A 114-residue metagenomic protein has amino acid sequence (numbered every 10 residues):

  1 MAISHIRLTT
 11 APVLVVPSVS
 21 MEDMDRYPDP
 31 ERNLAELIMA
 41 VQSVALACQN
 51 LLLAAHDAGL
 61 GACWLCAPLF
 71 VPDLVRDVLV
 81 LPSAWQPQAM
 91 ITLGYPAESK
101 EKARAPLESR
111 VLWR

Functional and structural regions predicted by a protein language model:
M1-S43: Glycine/small-residue-rich phosphate/adenosyl-binding loop
P12-V16, A62-C63, A89: Structural motif
V19, A67-P68, Y95: Short secondary-structure boundary segments
M39, A58-D73: GST superfamily/GST-like fold recognition
N50-L51: Aromatic/hydrophobic pocket-lining residues that form π-stacking "cages" and hydrophobic walls in ligand
A55: Hydrophobic pocket-lining residues that define ligand/cofactor binding sites across diverse proteins
F70-A84: Short, electropositive alpha-helical surface patch
Q88-R114: C-terminal helix-cap and adjacent tail motif
